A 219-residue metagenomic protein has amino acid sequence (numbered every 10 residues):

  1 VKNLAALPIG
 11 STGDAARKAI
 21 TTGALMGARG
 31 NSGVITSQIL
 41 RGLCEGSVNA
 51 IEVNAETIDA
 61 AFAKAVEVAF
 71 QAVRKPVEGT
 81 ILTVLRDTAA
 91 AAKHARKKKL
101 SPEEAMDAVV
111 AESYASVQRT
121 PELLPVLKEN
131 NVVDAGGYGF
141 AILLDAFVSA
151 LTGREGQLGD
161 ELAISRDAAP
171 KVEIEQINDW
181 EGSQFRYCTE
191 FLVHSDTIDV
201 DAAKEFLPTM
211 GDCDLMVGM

Functional and structural regions predicted by a protein language model:
V1-M219: N-terminal loops that bind phosphate or other acidic moieties and the adjacent beta-alpha structural core
